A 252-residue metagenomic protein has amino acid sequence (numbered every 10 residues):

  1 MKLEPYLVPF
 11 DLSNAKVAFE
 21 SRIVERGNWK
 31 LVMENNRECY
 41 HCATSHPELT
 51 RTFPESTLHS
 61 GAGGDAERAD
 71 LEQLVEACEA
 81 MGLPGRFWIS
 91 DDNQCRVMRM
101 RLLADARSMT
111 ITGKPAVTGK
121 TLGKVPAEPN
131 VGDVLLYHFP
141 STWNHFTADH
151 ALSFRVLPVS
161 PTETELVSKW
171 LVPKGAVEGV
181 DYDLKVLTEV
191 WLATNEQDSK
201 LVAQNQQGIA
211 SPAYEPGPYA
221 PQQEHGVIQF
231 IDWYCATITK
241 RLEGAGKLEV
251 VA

Functional and structural regions predicted by a protein language model:
M1-A252: C-terminal catalytic domain of Rieske-type non-heme iron oxygenases
